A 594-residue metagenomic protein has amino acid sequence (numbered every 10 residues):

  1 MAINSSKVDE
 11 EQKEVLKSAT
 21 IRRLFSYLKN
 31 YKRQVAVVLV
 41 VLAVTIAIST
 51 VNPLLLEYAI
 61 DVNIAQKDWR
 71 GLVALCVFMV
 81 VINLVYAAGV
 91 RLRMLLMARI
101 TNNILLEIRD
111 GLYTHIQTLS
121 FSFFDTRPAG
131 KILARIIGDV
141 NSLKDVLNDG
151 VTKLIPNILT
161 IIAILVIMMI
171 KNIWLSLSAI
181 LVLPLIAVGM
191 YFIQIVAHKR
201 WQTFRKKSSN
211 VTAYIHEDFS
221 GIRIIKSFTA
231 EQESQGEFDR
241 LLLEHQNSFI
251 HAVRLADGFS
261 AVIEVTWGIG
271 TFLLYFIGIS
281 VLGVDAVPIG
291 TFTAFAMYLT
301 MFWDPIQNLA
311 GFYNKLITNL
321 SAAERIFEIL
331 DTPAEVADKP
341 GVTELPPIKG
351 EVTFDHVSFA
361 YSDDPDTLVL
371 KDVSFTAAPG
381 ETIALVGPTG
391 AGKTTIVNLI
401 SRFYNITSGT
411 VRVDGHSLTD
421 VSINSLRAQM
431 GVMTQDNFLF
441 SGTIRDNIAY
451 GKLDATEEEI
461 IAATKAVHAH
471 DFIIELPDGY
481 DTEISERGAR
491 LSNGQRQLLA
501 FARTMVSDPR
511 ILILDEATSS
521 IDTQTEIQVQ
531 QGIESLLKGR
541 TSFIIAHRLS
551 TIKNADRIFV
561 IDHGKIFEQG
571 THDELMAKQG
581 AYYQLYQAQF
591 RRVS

Functional and structural regions predicted by a protein language model:
M1-V51, I64-C76, R93-M97, T101 (+9 more regions): Membrane-integrated ABC transporters
T20, L28, M97-T101, L105 (+2 more regions): Juxtamembrane loop-to-helix connectors within ABC transporter transmembrane domains
R22-F25, R33-L54, Y58, L75 (+7 more regions): Alpha-helical segments in transporter systems
N30, Q34-A47, F78-V85, D149-T203 (+2 more regions): Transmembrane helices of ABC transporter permease
I64-A74, I167-L181, H251, L255-E324 (+1 more regions): Helix-loop-helix
I82-T101, T152-L159, I180-F204, D218 (+3 more regions): Alpha-helical transmembrane segments of multi-pass membrane proteins
F121-S122, G138-L147, V151, I155 (+5 more regions): An intracellular "coupling" helix at the cytosolic face of ABC transporter transmembrane type-1 domains
D338-K339, L345-S594: ABC-type nucleotide-binding domain
